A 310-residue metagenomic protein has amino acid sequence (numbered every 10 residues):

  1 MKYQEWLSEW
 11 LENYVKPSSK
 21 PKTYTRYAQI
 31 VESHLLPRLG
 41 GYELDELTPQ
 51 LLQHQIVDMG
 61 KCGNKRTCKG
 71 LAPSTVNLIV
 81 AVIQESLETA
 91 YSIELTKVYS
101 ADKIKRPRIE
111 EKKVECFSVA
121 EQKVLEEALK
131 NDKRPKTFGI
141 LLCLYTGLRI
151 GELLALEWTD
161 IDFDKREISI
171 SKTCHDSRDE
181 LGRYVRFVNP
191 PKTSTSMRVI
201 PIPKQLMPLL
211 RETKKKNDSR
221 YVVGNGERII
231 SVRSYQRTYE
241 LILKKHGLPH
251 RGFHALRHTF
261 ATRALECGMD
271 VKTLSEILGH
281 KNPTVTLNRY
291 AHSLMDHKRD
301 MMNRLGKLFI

Functional and structural regions predicted by a protein language model:
Y3-Q4, L11-L95, E111, I229-S234 (+1 more regions): N-terminal core-binding DNA-recognition domain of tyrosine site-specific recombinases/integrases
S8, E12, E46-P49, K61 (+8 more regions): Phosphate-coordinating loops and pocket residues in cytosolic domains that bind phosphorylated ligands
Q29, A120, D179, P203-P249: Active-site/catalytic core of tyrosine-dependent DNA strand-transfer enzymes
K69-P73, N77-I79, S92-V98, D102-L156 (+3 more regions): Basic, Lys/Arg- and aromatic-enriched nucleic-acid-binding interface segment
S74, S92, L141, Y145-E152 (+4 more regions): C-terminal catalytic core of tyrosine-transesterase DNA break-rejoin enzymes
K103, V119, A155-E212: Conserved tyrosine-mediated DNA breakage-rejoining catalytic core shared by Y-recombinases
C174, M207, L278-N303: Catalytic-site neighborhood detector that most strongly recognizes the C-terminal catalytic loop/helix of tyrosine
N303-F309: Short, basic, alpha-helical segments at the C-terminal edge of helix-turn-helix-like DNA-binding modules
